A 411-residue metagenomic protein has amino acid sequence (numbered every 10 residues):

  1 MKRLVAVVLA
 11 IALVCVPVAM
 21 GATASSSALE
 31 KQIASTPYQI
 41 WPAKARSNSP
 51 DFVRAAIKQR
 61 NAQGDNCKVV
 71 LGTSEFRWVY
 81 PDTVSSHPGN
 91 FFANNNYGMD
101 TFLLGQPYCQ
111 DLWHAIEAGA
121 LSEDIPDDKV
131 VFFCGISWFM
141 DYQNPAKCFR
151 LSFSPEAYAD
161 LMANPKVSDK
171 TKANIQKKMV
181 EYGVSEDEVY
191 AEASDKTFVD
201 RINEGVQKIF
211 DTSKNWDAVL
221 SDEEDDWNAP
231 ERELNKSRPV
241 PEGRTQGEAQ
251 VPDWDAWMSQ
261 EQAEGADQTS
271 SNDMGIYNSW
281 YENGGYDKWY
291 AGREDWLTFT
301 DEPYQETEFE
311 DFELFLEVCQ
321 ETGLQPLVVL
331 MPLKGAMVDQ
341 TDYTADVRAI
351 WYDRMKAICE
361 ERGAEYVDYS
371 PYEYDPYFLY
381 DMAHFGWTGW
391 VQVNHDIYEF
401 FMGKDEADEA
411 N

Functional and structural regions predicted by a protein language model:
A6-S26: Hydrophobic membrane-insertion alpha-helices, especially the h-region of bacterial N-terminal signal peptides
A19-I57: N-terminal hydrophobic targeting segments that direct proteins to the cell envelope
A34-T36, Y158-T322: Secreted/periplasmic serine-hydrolase-like ester/acetyl group-modifying domain
A55, Q59-S85: Catalytic nucleophile-elbow at a beta strand-turn-alpha helix junction centered on a G-D-S/GDSL motif, marking
E75-V167: Membrane-embedded segments
L103-Q106, A345-N411: C-terminal regions of proteins
N215-A229, G335-V367: Substrate-gating cap/lid alpha-helix
Y281-Y286, R293-L297, M331-D346: Active-site His/acidic residue clusters
